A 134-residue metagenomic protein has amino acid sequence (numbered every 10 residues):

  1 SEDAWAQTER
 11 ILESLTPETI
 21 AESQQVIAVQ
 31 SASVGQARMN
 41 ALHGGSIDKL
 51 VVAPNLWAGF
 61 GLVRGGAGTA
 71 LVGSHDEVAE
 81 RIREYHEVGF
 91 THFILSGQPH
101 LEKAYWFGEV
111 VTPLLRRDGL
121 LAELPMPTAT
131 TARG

Functional and structural regions predicted by a protein language model:
S1-E87, E102, R116-G134: An alpha-helical appendage that flanks or caps ligand/catalytic pockets
Q98: Active-site beta-loop-alpha junctions enriched in small/polar residues
L101-W106, V110: Active-site-adjacent beta->alpha loops and helix N-cap segments on the catalytic face of soluble alpha/beta enzymes
